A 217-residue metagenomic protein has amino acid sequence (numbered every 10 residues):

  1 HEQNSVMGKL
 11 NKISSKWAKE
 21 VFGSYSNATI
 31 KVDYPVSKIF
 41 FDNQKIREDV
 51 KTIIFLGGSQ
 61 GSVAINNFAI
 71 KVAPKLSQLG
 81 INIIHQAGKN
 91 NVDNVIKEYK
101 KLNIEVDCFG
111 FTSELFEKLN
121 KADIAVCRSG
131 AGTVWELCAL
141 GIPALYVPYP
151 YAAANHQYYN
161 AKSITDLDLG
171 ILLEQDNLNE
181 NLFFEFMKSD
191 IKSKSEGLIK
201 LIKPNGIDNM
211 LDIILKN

Functional and structural regions predicted by a protein language model:
H1-N43: Active-site-proximal region of nucleotide-activated glycan assembly enzymes, centered on histidine/acidic-rich loops
K16-W17, E117-K121, A139: Alpha-helix C-terminal capping/helix-to-coil transition sites in glycosyltransferase folds
V32, K45-I124, Y158-A161, L173-N181: Donor-nucleotide binding loops and adjacent catalytic segments primarily of GT-B fold Leloir glycosyltransferases
L115, T133-L137, G141-I142, Y146 (+1 more regions): Short glycine/serine-rich donor-binding loops of glycosyltransferases
N120-W135, I142: Acidic donor-binding loop of glycosyltransferase active sites
C127, P143-A154: Short hydrophobic beta-strand element within catalytic cores of glycosyltransferases and related nucleotide-activated
L167-S193: C-terminal "capping" alpha-helix adjacent to the active site of nucleotide-linked donor transferases in cell-envelope
K192-P204: A short, well-ordered alpha-helix in the C-terminal region of glycosyltransferases
